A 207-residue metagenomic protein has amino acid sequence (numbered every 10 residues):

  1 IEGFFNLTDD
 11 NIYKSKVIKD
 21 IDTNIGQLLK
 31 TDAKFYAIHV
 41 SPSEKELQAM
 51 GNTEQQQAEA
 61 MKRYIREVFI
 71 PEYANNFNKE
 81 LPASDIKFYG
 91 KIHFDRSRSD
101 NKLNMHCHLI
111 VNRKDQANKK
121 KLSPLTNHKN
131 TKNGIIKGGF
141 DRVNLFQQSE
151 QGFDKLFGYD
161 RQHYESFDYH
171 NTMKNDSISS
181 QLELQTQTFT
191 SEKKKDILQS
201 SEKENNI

Functional and structural regions predicted by a protein language model:
I1-I207: N-terminal nicking endonuclease/strand-transfer module with a His-rich metal-binding environment and a catalytic Tyr
